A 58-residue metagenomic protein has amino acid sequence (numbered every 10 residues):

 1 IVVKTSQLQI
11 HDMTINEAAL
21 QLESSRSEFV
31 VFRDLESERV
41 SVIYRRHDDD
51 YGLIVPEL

Functional and structural regions predicted by a protein language model:
I1-L58: N-terminal, polar/charged subdomain of small-to-medium soluble alpha/beta proteins
